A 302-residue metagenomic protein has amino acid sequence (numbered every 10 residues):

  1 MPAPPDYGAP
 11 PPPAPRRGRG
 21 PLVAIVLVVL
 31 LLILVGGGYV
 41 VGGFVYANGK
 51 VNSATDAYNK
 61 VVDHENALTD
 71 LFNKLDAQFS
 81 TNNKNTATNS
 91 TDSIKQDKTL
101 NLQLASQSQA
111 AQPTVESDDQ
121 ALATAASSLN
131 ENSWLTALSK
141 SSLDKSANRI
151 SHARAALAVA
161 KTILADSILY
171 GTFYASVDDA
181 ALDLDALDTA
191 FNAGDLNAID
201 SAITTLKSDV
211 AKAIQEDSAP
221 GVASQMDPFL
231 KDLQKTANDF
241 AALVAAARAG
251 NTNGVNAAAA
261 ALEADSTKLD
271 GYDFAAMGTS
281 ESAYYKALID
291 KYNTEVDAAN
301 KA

Functional and structural regions predicted by a protein language model:
M1-P21: Intrinsically disordered, low-complexity Pro/Gly-rich regions
P15-G18, L31-T69: Transmembrane signal-anchor/signal-peptide helices with a preference for the extracytoplasmic
A24-L31: Single-pass type I membrane protein transmembrane segment
G43-F44, N48, A87-I94, A156: Short, charge-rich amphipathic alpha-helices with coiled-coil/heptad character
A57, V62-S90, S133-A302: C-terminal amphipathic alpha-helix
L100-A155: Structured, soluble extracytoplasmic/luminal domains of envelope-associated proteins
